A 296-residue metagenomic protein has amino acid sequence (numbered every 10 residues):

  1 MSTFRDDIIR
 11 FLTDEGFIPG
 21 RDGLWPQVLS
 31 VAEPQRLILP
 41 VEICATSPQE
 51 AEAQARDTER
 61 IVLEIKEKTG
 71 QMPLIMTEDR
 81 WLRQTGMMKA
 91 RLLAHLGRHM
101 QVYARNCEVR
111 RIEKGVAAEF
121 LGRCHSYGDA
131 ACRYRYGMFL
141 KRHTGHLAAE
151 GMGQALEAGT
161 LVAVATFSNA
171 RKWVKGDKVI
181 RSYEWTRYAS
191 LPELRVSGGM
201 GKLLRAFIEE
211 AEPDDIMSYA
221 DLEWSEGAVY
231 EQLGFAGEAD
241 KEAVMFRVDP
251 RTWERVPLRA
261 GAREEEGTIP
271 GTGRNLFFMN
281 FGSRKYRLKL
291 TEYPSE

Functional and structural regions predicted by a protein language model:
M1-D22: Acidic-basic catalytic patches of nuclease active cores, encompassing PD-(D/E)XK and other metal-cofactor nuclease
P19, M72-L74, G237: Hydrophobic beta-strand scaffold residues
R21-G23, G128-C132, F277-F281: A short catalytic or substrate-binding loop motif that flags glycine-/basic-rich loops and adjacent residues that bind
Q27-L37, R181-Y183: Active-site beta-strand-loop-beta-strand hairpin of nuclease catalytic cores that positions key catalytic residues
E33-T58, A170-R171: Short beta-strand-loop-alpha-helix junction that forms the active-site gateway of nucleic-acid-processing nucleases
A51-R83: Catalytic cores of nucleic-acid endonucleases
M87-R91, L96-D214, A220-A228, Q232-L233 (+3 more regions): A conserved beta-strand-loop-helix scaffold within acyl/acetyltransferase catalytic domains
Y219-Y293: Active-site/acyl-donor-binding loops of N-acyltransferases
